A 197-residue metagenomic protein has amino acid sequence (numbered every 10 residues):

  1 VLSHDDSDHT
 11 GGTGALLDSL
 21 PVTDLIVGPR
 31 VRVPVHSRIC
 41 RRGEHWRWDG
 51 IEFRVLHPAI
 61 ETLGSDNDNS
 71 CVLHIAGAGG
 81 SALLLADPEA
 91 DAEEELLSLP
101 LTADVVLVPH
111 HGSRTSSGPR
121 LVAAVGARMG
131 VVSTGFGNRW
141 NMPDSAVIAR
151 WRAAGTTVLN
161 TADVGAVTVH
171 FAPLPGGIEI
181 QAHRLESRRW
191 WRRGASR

Functional and structural regions predicted by a protein language model:
V1-R197: Non-globular, low-confidence helical/coil segments that flank catalytic cores
